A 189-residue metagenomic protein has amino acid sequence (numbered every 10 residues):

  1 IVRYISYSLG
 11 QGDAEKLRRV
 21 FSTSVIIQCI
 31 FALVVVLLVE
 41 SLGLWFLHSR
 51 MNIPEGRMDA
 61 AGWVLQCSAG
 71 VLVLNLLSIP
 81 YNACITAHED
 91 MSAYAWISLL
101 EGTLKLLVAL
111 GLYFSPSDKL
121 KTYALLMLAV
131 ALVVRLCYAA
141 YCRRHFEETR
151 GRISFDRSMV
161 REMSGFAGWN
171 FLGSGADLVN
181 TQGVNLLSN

Functional and structural regions predicted by a protein language model:
I1-Q11, A87, F146-E147: Helix-loop junctions and terminal segments of transmembrane helices in multi-pass membrane transport/translocation
A14-I30, S164: Interfacial transmembrane-helix starts/ends
T23-N52, G111, L136: Alpha-helical transmembrane segments of multi-pass membrane transport and lipid-handling proteins
S41-L44, P54-S78, L99, L125 (+2 more regions): Alpha-helical transmembrane segments of multi-pass membrane proteins
H48-N52, G111-P116, L178-N189: Helix-terminus/linker motif at the lipid-water interface of multi-pass membrane proteins
V73-S98, K121, C142: Membrane-interface junctions at transmembrane-helix termini in multi-pass inner-membrane proteins
S92, T103-L136, A140, R144: Membrane-interface helix-loop junctions in multi-pass transport and translocation proteins
L120-L126, Y138-N185: Interhelical loop/hinge segments that connect adjacent transmembrane helices in multipass membrane
